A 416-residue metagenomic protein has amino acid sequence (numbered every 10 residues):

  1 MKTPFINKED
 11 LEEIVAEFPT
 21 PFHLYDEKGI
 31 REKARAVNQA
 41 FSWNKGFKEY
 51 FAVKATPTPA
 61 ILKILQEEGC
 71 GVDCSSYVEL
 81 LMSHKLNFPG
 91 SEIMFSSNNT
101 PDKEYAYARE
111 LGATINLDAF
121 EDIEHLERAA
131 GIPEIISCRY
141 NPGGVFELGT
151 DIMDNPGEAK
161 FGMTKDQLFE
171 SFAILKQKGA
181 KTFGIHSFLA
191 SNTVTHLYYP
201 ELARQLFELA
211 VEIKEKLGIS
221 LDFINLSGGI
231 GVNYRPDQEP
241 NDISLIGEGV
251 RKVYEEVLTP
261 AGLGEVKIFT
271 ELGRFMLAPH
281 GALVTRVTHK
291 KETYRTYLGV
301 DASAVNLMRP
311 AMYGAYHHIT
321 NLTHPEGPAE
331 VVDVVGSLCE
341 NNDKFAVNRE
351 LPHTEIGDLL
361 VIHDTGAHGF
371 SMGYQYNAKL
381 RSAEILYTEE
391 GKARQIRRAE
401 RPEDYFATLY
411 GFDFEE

Functional and structural regions predicted by a protein language model:
M1-I115, F120-E134, L175-K181, I213-E215 (+2 more regions): A charged N-terminal "starter" segment
I30, K54, S76, A108 (+6 more regions): Conserved, mostly hydrophobic/aromatic
L62, K85, Y105-Y107, L126-A129 (+6 more regions): Short acidic, glycine/serine/threonine-rich loops at helix termini
C74, F95, L117, S187-A190 (+3 more regions): Conserved beta-strand positions
G131-V145: Glycine-rich, aromatic-flanked loop segments that form ligand/cofactor-binding clefts across common enzyme folds
P142-T288, L351: Active-site loop/helix belt of alpha/beta enzymes
L258, L263-E416: Charged (often Lys/Glu-rich) extended helix/loop segments that serve as interaction or gating elements
